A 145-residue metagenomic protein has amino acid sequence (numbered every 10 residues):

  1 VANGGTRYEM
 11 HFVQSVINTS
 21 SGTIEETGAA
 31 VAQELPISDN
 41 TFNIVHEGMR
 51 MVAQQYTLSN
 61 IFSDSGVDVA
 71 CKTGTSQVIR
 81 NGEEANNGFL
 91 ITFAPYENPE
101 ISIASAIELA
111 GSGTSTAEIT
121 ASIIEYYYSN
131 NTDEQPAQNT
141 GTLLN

Functional and structural regions predicted by a protein language model:
V1-A32, M49-E134: Active-site beta-strand/loop architecture of penicillin-binding DD-peptidases
S38-F42, G111, N145: Residue-level signal for protein termini and structural transition zones
P136-N145: Short, highly charged C-terminal tails/helix-capping segments
